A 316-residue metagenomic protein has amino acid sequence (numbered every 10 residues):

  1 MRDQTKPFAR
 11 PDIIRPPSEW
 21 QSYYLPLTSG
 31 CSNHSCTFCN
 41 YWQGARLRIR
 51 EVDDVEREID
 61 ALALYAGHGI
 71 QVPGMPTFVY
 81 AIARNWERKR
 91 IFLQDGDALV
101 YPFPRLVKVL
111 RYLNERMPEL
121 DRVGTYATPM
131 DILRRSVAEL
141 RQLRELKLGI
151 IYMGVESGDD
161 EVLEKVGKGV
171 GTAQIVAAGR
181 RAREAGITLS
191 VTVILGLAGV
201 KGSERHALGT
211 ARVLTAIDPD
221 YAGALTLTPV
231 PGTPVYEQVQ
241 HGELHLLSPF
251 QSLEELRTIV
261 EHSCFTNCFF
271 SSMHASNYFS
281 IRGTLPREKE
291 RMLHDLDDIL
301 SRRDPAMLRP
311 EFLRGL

Functional and structural regions predicted by a protein language model:
M1-E19, R212-L316: Auxiliary Fe-S-binding modules of radical SAM enzymes
I14-G69: Canonical Radical SAM [4Fe-4S] cluster-binding loop centered on the CxxxCxxC motif and its immediate flanking residues
Y23-L25, I91, V123-T125, I151-M153 (+3 more regions): Hydrophobic faces of well-ordered beta-strands that scaffold small-molecule active sites in alpha/beta enzyme cores
C31, C39, V55, L93 (+6 more regions): Conserved, mostly hydrophobic/aromatic
C39, M130, G154, G158-V162 (+3 more regions): Conserved strand-turn element in the central/C-terminal portion of the radical SAM core barrel that lines
V55, L106, S136, I175 (+3 more regions): Aromatic/hydrophobic pocket-lining residues that form the small-molecule binding cavity in soluble enzyme cores
L64-E184, F265: Conserved SAM/AdoMet-binding glycine-rich loop
R135-L140, A198-A216: Catalytic cores of alpha/beta
